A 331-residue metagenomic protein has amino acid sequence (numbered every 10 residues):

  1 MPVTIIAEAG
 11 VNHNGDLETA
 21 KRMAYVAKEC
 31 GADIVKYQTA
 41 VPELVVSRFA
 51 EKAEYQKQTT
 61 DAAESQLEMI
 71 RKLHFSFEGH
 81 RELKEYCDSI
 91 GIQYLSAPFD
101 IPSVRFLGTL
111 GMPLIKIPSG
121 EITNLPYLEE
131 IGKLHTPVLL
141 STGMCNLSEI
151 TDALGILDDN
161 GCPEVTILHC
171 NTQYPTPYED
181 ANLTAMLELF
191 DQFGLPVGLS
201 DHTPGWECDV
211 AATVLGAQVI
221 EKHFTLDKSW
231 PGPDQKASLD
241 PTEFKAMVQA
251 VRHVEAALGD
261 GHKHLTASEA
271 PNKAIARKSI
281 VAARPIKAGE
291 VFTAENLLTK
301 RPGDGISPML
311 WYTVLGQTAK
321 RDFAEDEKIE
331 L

Functional and structural regions predicted by a protein language model:
M1-L331: Catalytic cores and adjacent flexible loops of soluble metabolic enzymes that perform enolate/carbanion chemistry on
